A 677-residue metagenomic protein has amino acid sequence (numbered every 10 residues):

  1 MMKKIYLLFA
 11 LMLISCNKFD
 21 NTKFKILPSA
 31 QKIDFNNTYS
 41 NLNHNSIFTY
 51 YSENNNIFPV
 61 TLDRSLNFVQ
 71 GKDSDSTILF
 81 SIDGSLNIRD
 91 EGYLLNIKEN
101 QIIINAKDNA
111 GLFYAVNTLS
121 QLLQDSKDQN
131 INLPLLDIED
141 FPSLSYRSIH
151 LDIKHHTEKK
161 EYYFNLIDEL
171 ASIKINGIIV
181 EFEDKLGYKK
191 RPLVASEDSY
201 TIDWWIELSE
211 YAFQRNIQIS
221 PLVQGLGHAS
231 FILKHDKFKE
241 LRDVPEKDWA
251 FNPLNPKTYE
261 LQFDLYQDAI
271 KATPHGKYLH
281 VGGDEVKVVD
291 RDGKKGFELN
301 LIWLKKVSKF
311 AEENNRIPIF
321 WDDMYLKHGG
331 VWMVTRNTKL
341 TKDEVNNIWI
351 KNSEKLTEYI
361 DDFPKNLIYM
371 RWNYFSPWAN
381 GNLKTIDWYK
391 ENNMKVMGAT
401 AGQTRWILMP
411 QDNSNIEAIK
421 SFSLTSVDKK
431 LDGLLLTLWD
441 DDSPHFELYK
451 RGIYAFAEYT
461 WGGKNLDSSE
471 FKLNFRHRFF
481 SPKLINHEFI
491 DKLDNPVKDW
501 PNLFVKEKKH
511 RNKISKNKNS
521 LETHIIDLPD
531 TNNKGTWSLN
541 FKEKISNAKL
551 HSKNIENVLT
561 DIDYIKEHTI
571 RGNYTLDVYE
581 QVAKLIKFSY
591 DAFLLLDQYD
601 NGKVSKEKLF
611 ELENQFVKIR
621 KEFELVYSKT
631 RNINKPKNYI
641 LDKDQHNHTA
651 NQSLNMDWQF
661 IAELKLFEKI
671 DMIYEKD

Functional and structural regions predicted by a protein language model:
M1-K25: Bacterial Sec-dependent N-terminal signal peptides
C16-A110, Y114-E139, F320-Y325, T341-N347 (+1 more regions): Acidic, contiguous N-terminal accessory segments
I26-N37, E207-E210, N216, Y259-Q267 (+3 more regions): Substrate-binding groove of N-acetylhexosamine-processing glycoside hydrolases
L42-S46, P142-R147, K365: A short, charged/proline- and glycine-enriched loop that marks the coil->beta-strand transition at the N-terminal
L62-D63, L170, A311, Y389: Hydrophobic alpha-helical packing residues
F68-L86, V180-E183, G398-W406, L436-T437: A generic structural motif
N87-N300, K305-E312, I319, M397-T400 (+2 more regions): Feature activates predominantly on carbohydrate-active enzymes
